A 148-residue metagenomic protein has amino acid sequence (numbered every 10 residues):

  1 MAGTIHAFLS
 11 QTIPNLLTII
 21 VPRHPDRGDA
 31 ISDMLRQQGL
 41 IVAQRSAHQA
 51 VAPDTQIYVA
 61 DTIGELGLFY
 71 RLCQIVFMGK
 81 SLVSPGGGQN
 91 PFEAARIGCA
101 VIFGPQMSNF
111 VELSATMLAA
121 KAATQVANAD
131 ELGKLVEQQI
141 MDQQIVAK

Functional and structural regions predicted by a protein language model:
M1-K148: Nucleotide-activated sugar donor-binding and catalytic core shared by glycosyltransferases and related lipid-linked
